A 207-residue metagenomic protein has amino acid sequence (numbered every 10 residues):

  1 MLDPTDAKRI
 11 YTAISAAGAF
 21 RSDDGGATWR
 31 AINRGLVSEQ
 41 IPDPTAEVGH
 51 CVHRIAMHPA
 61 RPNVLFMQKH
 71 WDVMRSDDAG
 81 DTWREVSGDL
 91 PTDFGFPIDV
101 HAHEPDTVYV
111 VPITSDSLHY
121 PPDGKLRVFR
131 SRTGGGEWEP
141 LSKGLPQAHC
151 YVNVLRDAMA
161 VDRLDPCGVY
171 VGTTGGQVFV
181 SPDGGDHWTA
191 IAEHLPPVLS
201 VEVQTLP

Functional and structural regions predicted by a protein language model:
M1-P207: Extracellular glycan-interacting surfaces
